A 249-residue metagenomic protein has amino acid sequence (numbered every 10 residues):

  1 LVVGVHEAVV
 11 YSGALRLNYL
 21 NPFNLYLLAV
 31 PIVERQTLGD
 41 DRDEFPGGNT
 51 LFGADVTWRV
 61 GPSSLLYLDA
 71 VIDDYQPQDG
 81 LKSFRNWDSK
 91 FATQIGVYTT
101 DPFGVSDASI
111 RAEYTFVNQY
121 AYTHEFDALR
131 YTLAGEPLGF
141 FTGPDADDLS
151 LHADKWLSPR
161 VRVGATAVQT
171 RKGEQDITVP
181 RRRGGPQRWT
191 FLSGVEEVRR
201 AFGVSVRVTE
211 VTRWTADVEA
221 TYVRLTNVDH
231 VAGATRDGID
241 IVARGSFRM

Functional and structural regions predicted by a protein language model:
L1-E136, G143-L149, W156, A167-D176 (+1 more regions): Signature for the C-terminal beta-barrel architecture of outer-membrane proteins
V2, S63-L65, V105-R111, R162 (+2 more regions): Outer-membrane beta-barrel architecture
G61, S158, T209-V211: Residue-level recognition of beta-strand termini and adjacent short loop/turns
D73, T221-L225: Generic short beta-strand segments
L192-T221: C-terminal structured "cap/appendage" subdomains that terminate the fold
V208, T235-M249: Outer-membrane beta-barrel "beta-signal"
D229-V231: Flexible, membrane-facing loop/turn or short amphipathic-helix motifs that contact lipid bilayers or gate lipid-binding
